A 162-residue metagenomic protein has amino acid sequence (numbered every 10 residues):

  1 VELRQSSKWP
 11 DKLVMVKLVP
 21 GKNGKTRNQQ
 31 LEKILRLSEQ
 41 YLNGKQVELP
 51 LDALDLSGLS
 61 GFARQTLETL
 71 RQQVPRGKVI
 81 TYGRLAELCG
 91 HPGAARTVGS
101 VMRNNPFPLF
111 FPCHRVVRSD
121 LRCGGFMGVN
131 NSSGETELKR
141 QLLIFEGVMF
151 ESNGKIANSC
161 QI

Functional and structural regions predicted by a protein language model:
V1-E2, H114-R118: Active-site and channel-lining beta-strand-loop segments that bind or position nucleotide-derived/phosphorylated
V1-G93, E137, I144-I162: Basic nucleic-acid-binding alpha-helical/helix-turn surface characteristic of O6-alkylguanine DNA
H91, S100, R122-F126: Gly/Ser/Thr-rich helix-start
A94-F111: Regulatory, non-catalytic segments
T97, C113, N153-K155: Short loop/turn and capping residues at structural boundaries
C113-H114, L142-L143: Hydrophobic alpha-helical packing residues
V116-E137: Intrinsically disordered, low-complexity basic tails/linkers immediately adjacent to helix-turn-helix/homeobox/MYB/SANT
